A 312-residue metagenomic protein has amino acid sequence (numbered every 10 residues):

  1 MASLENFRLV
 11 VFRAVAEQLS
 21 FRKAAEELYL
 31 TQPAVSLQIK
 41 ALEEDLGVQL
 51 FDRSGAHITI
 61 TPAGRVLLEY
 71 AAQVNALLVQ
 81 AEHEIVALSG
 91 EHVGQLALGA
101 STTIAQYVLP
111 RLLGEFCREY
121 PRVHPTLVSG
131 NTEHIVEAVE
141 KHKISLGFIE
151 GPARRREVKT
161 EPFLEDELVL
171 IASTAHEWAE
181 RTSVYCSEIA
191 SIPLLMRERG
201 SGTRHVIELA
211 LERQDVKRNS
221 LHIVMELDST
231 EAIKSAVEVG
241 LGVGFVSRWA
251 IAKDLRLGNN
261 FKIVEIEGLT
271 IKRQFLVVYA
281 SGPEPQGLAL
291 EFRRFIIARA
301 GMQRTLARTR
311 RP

Functional and structural regions predicted by a protein language model:
R13-T31, L96: Short helix-boundary/capping micro-motifs
F21-E26, P33, K40, V136 (+1 more regions): Residues within helix-turn-helix
E43-R65: A short LG(V/I)-centered, amphipathic sequence patch enriched for acidic residue(s) preceding the LG motif
V93-R156, R311: Central regulatory/effector-binding core of bacterial HTH transcription factors
V108, L241, K262-T305: A late-sequence structural motif
N131-V136, E140-I144, I149-E150, V206-E208 (+1 more regions): Hydrophobic hinge/microswitch elements
E157-L195, R199: Flexible hinge/capping segments at coil-to-helix
W178, L194-D215, P285-Q286, L290-R293 (+1 more regions): Secondary-structure junction motif
